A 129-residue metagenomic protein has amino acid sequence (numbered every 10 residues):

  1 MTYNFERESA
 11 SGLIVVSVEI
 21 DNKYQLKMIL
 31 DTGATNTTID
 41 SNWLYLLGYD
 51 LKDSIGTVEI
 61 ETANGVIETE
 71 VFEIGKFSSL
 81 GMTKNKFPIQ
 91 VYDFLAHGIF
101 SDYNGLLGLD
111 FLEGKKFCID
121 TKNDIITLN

Functional and structural regions predicted by a protein language model:
M1-N129: Pepsin/retropepsin-fold aspartyl endopeptidases
